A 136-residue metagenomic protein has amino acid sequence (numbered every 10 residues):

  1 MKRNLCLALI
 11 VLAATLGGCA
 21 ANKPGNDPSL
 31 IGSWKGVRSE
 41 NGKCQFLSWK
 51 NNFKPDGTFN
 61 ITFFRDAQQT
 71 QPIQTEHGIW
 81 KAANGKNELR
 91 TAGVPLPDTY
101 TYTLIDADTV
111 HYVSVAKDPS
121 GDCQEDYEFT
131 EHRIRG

Functional and structural regions predicted by a protein language model:
M1-C6: Bacterial N-terminal signal peptides that target proteins for export
A8-T15: Bacterial N-terminal signal peptides
C19-T75, K86-G136: Lipid interaction determinants
G78-A82: Predominantly extracellular/secreted and cell-surface proteins with exposed, flexible low-complexity segments
